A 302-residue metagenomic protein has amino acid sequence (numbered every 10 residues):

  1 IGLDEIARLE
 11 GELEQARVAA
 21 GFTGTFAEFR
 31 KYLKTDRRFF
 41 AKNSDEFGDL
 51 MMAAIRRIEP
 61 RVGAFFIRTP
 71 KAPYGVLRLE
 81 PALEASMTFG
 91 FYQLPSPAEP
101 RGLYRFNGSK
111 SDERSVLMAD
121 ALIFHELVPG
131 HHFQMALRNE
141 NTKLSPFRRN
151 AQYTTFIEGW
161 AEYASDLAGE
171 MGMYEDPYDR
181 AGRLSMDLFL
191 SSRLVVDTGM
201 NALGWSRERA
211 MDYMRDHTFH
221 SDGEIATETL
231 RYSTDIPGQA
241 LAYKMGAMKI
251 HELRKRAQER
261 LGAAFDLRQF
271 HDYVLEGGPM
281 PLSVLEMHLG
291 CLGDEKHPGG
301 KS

Functional and structural regions predicted by a protein language model:
I1-S302: N-terminal maturation segment of proteins
